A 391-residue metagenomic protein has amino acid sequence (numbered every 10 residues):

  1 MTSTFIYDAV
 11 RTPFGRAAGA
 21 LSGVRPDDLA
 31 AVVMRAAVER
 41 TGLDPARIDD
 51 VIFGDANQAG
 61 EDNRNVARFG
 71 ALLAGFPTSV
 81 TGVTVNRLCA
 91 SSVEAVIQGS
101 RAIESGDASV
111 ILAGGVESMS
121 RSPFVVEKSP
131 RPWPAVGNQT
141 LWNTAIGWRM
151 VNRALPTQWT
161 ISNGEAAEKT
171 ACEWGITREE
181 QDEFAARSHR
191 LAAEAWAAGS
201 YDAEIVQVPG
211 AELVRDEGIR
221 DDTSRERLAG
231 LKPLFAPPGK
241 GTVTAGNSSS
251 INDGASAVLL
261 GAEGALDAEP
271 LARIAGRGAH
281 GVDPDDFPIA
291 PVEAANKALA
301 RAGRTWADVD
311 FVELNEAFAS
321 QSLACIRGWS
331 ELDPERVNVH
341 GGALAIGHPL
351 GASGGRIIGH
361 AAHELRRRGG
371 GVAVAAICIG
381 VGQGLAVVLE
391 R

Functional and structural regions predicted by a protein language model:
M1-P26, A36, I146, E226-I289 (+4 more regions): Condensing-enzyme catalytic core mediating Claisen C-C bond formation in acyl metabolism
R11, G23-D27, A31, E180-D267 (+1 more regions): N-terminal extracellular/periplasmic Venus flytrap/periplasmic-binding protein-like
G23-I111, G115-P134, I205-R215, W306-W329: Conserved beta-ketoacyl condensing-enzyme motif
V24, D55-V110, T144-G147, Q158-S162 (+4 more regions): Conserved catalytic cysteine-centered active-site region of acyl-thioester-dependent Claisen-condensing enzymes
D27-G42, V66-G70, A95, N163-T170 (+5 more regions): Short, well-ordered amphipathic alpha-helical segments that serve as non-catalytic structural scaffolds within diverse
R87-E117, A171-S200, A257-G264, R327 (+2 more regions): Active-site-proximal alpha-helical scaffold in enzymes
V110-K169: Flexible glycine-/small-residue-enriched beta->alpha junction loops that bind anionic phosphate/pyrophosphate groups
E165-E168, E204, A275-A345: Active-site pocket-lining segment
